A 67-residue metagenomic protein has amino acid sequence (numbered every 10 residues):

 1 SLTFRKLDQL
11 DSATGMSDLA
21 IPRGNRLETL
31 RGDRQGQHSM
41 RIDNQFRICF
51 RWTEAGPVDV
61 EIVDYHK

Functional and structural regions predicted by a protein language model:
S1-F46, W52-K67: Basic, Lys/Arg-enriched alpha-helical interface segments
